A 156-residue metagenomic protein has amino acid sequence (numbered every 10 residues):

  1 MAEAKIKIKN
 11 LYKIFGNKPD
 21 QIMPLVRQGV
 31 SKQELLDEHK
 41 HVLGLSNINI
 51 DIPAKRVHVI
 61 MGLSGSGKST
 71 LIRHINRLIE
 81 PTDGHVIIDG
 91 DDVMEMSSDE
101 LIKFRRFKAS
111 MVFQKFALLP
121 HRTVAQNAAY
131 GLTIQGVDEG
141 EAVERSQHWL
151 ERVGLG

Functional and structural regions predicted by a protein language model:
M1-H41: ABC-family P-loop ATPase nucleotide-binding domain
P24-E34, D89-D92, A129, T133 (+1 more regions): Conserved ABC ATPase "signature" region
L35-K40, V93-A109, I134, E139: ABC ATPase NBD coupling module
G62-S66: Walker A (P-loop) phosphate-binding loop of ABC-type ATPase nucleotide-binding domains
N76: Helix-to-loop junction immediately C-terminal to a conserved catalytic motif
T82-H85, E141: Conserved coupling/switch loops of ABC nucleotide-binding domains, chiefly the family-specific signature
H121-A129: Short coil-to-helix segment of the ABC ATPase nucleotide-binding domain corresponding to the Q-loop/switch region
